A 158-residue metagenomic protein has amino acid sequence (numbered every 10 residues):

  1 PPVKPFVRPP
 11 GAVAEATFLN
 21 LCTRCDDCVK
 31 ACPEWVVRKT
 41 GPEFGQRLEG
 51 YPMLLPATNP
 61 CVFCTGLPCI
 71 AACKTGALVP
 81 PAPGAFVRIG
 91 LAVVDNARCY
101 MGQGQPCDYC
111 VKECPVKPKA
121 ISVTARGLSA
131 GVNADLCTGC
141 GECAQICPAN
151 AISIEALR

Functional and structural regions predicted by a protein language model:
P1-R158: Non-ligating segments of multi-cofactor redox enzymes
